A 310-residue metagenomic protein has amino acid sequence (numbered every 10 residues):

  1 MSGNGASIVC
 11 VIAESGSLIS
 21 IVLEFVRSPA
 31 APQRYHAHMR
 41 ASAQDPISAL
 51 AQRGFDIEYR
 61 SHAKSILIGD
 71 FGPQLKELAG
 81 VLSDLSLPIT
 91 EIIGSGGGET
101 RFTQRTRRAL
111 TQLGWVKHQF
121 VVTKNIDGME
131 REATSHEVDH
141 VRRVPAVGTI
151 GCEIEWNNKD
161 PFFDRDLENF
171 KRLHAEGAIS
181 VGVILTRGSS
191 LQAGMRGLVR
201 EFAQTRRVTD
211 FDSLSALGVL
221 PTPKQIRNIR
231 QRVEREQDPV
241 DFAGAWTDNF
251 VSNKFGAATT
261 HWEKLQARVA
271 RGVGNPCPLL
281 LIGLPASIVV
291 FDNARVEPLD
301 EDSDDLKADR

Functional and structural regions predicted by a protein language model:
G3-G5, G16: Residue-identity detector for glycine
L18-E77, Q204-R310: Non-catalytic C-terminal interaction segments of nucleic acid-processing enzymes
S61, S65-I68, A79-R108, V122: A short, highly charged nucleic-acid-interacting micro-segment common to nuclease and nuclease-linked defense proteins
E91-G96, Q104-V147, P161-E168, A175: Active-site metal-binding core of divalent-cation-utilizing nuclease and nuclease-like domains
V121, T186, P285: Residues at the C-termini of beta-strands that transition into short coil/loop
M129-F163, V273-R295, D300, D305: Mobile, glycine- and charge-enriched loop segments and immediately flanking short secondary-structure elements within
T149, N157-V219, P223, D241-E263: Catalytic cores of nucleic-acid endonucleases
